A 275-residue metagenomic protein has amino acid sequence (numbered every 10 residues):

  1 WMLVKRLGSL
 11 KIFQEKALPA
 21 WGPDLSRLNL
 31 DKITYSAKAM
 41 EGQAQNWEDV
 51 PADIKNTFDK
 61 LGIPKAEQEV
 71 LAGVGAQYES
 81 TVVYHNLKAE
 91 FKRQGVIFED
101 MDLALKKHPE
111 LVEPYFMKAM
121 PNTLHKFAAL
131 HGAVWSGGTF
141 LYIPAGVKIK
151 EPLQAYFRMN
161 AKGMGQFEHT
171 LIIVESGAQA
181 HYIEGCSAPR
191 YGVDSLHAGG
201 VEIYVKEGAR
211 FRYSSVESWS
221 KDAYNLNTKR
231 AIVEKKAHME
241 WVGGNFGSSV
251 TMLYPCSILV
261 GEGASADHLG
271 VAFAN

Functional and structural regions predicted by a protein language model:
W1-L124, A128-A129: N-terminal amphipathic, basic helical "cap/leader" segment at the start of enzyme domains
Y84-N275: Conserved beta-strand/loop scaffold segments within soluble protein domains that form the structured core and edges
